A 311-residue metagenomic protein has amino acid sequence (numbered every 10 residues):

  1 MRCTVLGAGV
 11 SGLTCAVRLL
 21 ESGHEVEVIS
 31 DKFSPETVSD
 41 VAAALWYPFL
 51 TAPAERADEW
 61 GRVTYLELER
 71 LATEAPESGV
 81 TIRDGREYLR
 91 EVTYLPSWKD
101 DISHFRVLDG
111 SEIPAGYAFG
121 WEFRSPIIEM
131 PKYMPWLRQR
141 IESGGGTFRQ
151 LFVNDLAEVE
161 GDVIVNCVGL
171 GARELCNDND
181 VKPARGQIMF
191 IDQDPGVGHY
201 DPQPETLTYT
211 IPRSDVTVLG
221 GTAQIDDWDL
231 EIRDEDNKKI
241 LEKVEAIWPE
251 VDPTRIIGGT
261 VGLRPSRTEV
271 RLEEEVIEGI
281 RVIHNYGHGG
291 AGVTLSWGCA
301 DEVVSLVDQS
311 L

Functional and structural regions predicted by a protein language model:
M1-G9: Beta1/beta-strand and adjacent pyrophosphate-binding region of the FAD-binding site in flavoprotein oxidoreductases
G12-L13: N-terminal Rossmann-fold NAD(P) dinucleotide-binding loop
E21-D40: Glycine-rich FAD pyrophosphate-binding loop
K32-E36, A157, G161-Q203, Q224 (+2 more regions): Central helical "cap/lid" subdomain
V63-G144, R267: Flavin (FAD/FMN) cofactor-binding and adjacent substrate-gating region of FAD-dependent oxidoreductase domains
R70, G196-V197, S214-V218, Q224-P265 (+1 more regions): Flavin-binding catalytic cores
W136, T254-L311: C-terminal catalytic lobe of FAD-dependent flavoproteins
G146-V159: A conserved short coil-to-beta-strand element within the FAD-binding core of flavoproteins
